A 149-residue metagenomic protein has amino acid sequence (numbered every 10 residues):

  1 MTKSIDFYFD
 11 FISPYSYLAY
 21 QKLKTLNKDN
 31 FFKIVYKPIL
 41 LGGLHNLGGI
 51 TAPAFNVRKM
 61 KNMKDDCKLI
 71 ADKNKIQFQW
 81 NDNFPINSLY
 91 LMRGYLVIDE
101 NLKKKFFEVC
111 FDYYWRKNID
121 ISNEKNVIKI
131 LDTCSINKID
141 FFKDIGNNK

Functional and structural regions predicted by a protein language model:
T2-D6, Y15-F32, E100-K105, V109-K149: C-terminal cap of thioredoxin/glutaredoxin-like
D10: Residues immediately within or flanking Cys/His clusters that coordinate Zn2+ in small zinc-binding modules
Y17-K117: Structural alpha/beta surface segment adjacent to cysteine/selenocysteine redox centers across thiol/disulfide enzymes
